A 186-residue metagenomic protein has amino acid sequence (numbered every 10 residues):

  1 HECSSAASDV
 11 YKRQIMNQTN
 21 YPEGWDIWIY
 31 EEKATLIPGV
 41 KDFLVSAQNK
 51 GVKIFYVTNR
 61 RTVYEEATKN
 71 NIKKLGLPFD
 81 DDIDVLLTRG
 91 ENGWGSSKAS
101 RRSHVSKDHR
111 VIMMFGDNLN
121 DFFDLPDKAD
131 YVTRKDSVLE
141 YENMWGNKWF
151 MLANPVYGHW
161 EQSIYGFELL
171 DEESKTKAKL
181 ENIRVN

Functional and structural regions predicted by a protein language model:
H1-A7, Y11: Single conserved hydrophobic/aromatic residue that forms the stacking wall/gate of nucleotide- or nucleobase-binding
S5, R61, N120: Short, glycine/acidic-enriched loop or turn micro-motifs at the edges of active sites
R13-E31: A solvent-exposed, charged loop/short amphipathic helix patch at secondary-structure junctions
Q14-N17, G39-L44, I72-L75: Short hydrophobic/aromatic-rich motifs at helix boundaries and adjacent loops
W25-F55, T62-E66: Short, acidic loop-to-helix structural element flanking the phosphoryl-transfer center in phosphate-processing enzymes
A47, I54-V57, H104, I112-M114: Conserved catalytic-core segments centered on acid/base and nucleophilic motifs
I54-N59, D81-V85: Surface-exposed patches in mature extracellular/periplasmic domains of secreted proteins
E65-N186: C-terminal cap/substrate-recognition subdomain and adjoining C-terminal extension of metal-dependent phosphatase-like
